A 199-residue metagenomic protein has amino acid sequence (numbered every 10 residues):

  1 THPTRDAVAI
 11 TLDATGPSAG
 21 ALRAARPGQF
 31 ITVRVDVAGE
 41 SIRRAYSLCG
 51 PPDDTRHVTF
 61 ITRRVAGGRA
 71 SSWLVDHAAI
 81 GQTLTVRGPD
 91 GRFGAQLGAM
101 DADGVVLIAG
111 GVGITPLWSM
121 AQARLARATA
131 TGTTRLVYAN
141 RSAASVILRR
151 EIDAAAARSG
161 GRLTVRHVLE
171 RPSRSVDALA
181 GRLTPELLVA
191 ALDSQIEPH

Functional and structural regions predicted by a protein language model:
T1-R87, D103-G104, N140-S142, D153 (+1 more regions): Ferredoxin-reductase
G67-H199: FNR/FR-type flavoprotein reductase catalytic core
